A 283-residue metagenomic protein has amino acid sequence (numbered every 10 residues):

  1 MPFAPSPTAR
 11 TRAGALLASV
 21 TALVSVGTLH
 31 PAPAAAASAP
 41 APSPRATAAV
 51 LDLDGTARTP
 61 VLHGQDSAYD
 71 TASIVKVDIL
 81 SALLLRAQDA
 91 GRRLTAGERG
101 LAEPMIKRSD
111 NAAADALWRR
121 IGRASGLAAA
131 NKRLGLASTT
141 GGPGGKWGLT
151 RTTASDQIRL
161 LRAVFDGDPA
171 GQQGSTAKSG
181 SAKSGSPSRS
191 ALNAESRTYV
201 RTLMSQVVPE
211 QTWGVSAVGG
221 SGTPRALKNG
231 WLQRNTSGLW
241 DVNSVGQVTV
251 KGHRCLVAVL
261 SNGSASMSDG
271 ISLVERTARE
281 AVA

Functional and structural regions predicted by a protein language model:
M1-A37: Secretory targeting and sorting signals
P2-P5, A35-L62, R119-A283: Penicillin-recognizing serine hydrolase domain
D52-D54, S73-V75, S81, L85 (+3 more regions): A mature extracytoplasmic/lumenal domain signature
A68-R92, M105, V257: Active-site SXXK
I74-V77, K107, R151-I158: Short alpha-helical patches at coil-to-helix transitions and adjacent helical residues in well-structured domains
V77-L80, A114, V274: A general structural signal for well-ordered alpha-helical segments in protein cores
Q88-A137, T153: Conserved catalytic neighborhood of penicillin-recognizing serine enzymes
